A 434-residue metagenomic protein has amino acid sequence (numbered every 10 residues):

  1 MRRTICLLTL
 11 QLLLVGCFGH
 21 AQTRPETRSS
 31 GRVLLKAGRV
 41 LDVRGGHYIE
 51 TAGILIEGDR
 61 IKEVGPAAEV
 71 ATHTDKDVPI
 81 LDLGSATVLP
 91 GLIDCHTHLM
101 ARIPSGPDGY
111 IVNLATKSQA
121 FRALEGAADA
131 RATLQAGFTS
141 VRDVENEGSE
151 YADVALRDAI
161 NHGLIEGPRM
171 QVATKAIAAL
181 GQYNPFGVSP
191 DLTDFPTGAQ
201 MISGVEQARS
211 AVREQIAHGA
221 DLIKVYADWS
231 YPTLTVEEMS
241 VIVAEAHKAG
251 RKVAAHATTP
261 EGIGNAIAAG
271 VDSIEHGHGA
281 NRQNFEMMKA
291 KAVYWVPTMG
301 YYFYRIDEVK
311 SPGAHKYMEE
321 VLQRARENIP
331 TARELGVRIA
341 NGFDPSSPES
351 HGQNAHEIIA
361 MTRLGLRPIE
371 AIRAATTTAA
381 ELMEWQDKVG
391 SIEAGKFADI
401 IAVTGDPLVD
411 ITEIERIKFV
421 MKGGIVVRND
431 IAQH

Functional and structural regions predicted by a protein language model:
C6-G16: Bacterial N-terminal signal peptides
R24-T27, G31, V40, G45-L89 (+2 more regions): Histidine-rich, glycine-flanked metal-binding segment
A86-L164, E237, E261, N265-A269: Metal-associated gating/positioning segment near the N- to mid-region
M100-F121, L180-T197, A290-L322: Active-site gating loops and adjacent loop-to-helix segments of metal-dependent hydrolytic enzymes
I103-G106, D153, T233, I263-A269 (+6 more regions): Histidine/acidic-residue-rich catalytic or RNA/ligand-binding cores of hydrolases and nuclease-related proteins
V112, K248, V321-P407: His/Asp/Glu-enriched, well-ordered alpha-helical/loop segment that forms or immediately abuts the divalent-metal
E125-Y151, G167-K175, H218-S230, K252 (+3 more regions): Divalent metal-dependent hydrolysis catalytic cores, especially in the metallo-beta-lactamase
D158-A176, T233-T258, A292, V296-G300: Alpha-helix-loop-beta-strand connector modules within alpha/beta enzyme cores
